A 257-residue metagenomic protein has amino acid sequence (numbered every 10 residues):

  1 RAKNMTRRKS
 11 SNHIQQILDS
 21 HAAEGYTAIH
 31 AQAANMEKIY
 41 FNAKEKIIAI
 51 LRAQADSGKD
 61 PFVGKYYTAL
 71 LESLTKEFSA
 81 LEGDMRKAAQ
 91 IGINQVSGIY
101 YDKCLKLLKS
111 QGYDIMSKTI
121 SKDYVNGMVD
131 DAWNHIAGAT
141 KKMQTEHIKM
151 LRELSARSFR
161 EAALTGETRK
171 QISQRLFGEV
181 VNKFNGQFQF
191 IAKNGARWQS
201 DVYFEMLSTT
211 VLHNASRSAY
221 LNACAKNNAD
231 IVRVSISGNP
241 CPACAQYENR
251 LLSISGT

Functional and structural regions predicted by a protein language model:
R1-A192: N-terminal leader/targeting and assembly helices and adjacent pre-domain segments
V181-K183, Q187-T257: Acidic, glycine-rich two-metal-ion catalytic cores of nucleic acid-processing enzymes
